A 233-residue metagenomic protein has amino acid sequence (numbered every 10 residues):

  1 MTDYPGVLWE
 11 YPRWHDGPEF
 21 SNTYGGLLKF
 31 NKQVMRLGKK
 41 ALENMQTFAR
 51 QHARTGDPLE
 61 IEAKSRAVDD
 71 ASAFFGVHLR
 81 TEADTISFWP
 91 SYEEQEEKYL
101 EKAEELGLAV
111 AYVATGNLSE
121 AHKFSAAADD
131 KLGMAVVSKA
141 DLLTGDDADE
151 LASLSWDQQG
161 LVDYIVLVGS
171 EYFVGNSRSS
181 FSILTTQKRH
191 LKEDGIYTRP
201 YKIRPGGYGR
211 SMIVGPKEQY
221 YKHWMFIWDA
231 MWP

Functional and structural regions predicted by a protein language model:
M1-E150, Q158: Core catalytic architecture of nucleotide-activated donor-dependent transferases building glycoconjugates
V7, G195, S211-M212: Acidic/proline-rich low-complexity IDRs
V77-L79, E171, F226, A230: Intrinsically disordered, low-complexity segments used for protein-protein interactions
V113-G116, V174-G175, G209-I213: Low-complexity, flexible helical/coil segments
M134, T144-S155, S177, T198-P205: Mature, structured extracellular domains of secreted fungal proteins
G160-G207: A donor-sugar binding/catalytic signature common to diverse glycosyltransferases and related nucleotide-sugar
P200-P233: Leloir-type glycosyltransferase catalytic cores
